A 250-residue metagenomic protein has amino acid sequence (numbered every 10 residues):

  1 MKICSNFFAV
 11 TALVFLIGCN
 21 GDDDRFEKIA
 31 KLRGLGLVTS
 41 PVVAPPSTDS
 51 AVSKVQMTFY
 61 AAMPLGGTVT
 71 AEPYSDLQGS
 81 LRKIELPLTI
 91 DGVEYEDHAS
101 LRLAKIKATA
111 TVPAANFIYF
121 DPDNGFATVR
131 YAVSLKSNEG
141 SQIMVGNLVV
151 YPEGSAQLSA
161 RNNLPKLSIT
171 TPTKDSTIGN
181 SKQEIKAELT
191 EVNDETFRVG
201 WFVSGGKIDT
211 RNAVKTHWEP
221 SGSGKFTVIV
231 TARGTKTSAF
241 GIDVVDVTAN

Functional and structural regions predicted by a protein language model:
L16-G18: C-terminal motif of bacterial Sec signal peptides marking the signal peptidase cleavage site
N20-D23: Bacterial signal peptide processing site
V43-V52, D175-Q183: Short, solvent-exposed loop/linker segments at the N-terminal edge of repeated beta-sheet extracellular domains
G79-K107, V203-W218: Surface-exposed, flexible coil segments in extracellular/virion-facing regions
G125-Y131, G224-V228: Exposed beta-strand face motif in extracellular beta-rich ectodomains
L135, V230-G234: Conserved structural position at the C-terminal beta-strand of extracellular beta-sandwich adhesion modules
I143-V149, S238-N250: Edge beta-strands of extracellular beta-sandwich domains
D194-G200: Solvent-exposed loop segments of extracellular immunoglobulin-like
